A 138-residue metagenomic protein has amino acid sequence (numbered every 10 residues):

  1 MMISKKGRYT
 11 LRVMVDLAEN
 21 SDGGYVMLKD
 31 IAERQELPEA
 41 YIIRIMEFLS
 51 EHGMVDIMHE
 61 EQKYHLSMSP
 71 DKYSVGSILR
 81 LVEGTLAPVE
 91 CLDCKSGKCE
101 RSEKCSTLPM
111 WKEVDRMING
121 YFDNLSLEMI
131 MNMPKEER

Functional and structural regions predicted by a protein language model:
M1-M14: Short alpha-helical segments that sit at the start of domains
V26-Q35: A short alpha-helical element within helix-turn-helix/winged-helix DNA-binding domains across DNA-binding proteins
P38-Y41: Short coil turns linking two alpha-helices in DNA-binding domains
M46-E47: Short, hydrophobic-biased segments on the C-terminal half of alpha helices that form "recognition helices"
H52-G53: Glycine-centered, phosphate/nucleic-acid-interacting loop/turn motifs that mediate DNA/RNA or nucleotide
M58-D71: Short, Lys/Arg-rich nucleic-acid/phosphate-binding segment
D71-K95: Conserved segment of winged-helix/HTH DNA-binding domains
V75, D93-R138: C-terminal regulatory/oligomerization modules of transcriptional regulators
